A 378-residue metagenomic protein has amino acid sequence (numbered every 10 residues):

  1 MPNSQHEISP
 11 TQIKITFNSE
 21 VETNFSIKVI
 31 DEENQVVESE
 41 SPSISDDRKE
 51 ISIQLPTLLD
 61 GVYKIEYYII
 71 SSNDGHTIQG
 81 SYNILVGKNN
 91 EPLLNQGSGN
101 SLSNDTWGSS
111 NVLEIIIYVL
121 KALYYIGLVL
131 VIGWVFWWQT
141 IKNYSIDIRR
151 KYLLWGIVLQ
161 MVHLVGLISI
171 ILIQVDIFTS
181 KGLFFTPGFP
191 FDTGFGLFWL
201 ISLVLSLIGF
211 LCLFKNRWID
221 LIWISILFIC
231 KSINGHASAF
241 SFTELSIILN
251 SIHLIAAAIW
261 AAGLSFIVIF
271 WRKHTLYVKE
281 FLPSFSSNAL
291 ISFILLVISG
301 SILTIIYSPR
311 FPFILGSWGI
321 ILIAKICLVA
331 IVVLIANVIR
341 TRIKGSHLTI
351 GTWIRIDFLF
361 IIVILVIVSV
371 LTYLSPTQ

Functional and structural regions predicted by a protein language model:
M1-N3, H253: Hydrophobic, helix-prone linear segments
S4-S9: Short, solvent-exposed loop/linker segments at the N-terminal edge of repeated beta-sheet extracellular domains
I13-I15, S19-S41: Short, surface-exposed alpha-helix to beta-strand junction/turn motifs within ectodomains of secreted and cell-envelope
T23-K28, E40-S41, D47-D60, K64-Q378: Polytopic transmembrane helical bundles with strong interfacial aromatic enrichment
